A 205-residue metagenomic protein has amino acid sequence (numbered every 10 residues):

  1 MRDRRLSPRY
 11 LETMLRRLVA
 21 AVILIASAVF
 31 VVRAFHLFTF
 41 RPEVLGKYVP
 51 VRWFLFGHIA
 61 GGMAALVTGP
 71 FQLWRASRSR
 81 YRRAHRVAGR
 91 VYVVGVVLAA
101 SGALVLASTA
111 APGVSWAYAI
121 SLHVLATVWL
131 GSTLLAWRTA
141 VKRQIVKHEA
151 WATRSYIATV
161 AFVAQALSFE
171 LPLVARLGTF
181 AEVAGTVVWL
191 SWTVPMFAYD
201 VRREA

Functional and structural regions predicted by a protein language model:
M1-A205: Alpha-helical membrane insertion/targeting regions
